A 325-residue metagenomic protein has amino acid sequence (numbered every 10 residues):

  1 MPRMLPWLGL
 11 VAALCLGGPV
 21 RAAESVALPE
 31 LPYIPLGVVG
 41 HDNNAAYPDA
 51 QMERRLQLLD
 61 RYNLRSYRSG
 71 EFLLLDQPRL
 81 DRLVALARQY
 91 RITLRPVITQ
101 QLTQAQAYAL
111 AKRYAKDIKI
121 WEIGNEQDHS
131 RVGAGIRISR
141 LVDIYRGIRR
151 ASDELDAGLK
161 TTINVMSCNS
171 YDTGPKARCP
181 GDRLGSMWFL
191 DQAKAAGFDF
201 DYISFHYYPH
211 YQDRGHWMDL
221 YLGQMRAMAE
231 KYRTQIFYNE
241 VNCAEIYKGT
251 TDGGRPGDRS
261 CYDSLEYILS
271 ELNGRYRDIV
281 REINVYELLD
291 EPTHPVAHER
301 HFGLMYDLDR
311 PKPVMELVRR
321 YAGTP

Functional and structural regions predicted by a protein language model:
P6-C15: Bacterial N-terminal signal peptides
A22-H41: Mature N-terminal, pre-catalytic/accessory segment of carbohydrate-active enzymes
L31-L36, N63-R65, Y90-L94, K116-K119 (+4 more regions): Short, well-ordered coil/turn segments that N-cap beta-strands
N43, K248-S260, S264-Y267, L272-P325: Aromatic-rich peripheral "rim/lid" segments of glycoside hydrolase catalytic domains that contact and position glycan
N44-L59, T103-R113, C179-K194, Y262-L272: Short, acidic/polar
A50-L75, R95: Catalytic domains of carbohydrate-active enzymes, especially glycoside hydrolases
V97, I138-S260, A297, H301-L308: Noncatalytic carbohydrate-binding groove/subsite architecture in carbohydrate-active enzymes
A109-I138, T162-S170, D201-Y211, Y238 (+1 more regions): Active-site groove signature of glycoside hydrolases
